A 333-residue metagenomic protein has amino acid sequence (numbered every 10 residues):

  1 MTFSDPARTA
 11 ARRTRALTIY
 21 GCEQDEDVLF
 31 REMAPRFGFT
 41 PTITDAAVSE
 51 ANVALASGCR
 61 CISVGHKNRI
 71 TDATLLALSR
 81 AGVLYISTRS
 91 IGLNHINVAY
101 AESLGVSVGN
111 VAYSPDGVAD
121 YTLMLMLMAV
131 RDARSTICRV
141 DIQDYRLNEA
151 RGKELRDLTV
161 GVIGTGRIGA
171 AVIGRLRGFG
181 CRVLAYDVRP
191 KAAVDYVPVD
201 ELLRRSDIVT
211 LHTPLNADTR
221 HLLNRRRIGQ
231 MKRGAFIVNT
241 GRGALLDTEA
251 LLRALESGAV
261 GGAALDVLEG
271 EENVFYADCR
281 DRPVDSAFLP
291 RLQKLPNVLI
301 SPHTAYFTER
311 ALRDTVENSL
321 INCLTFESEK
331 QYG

Functional and structural regions predicted by a protein language model:
M1-C59: N-terminal glycine-/charge-rich "phosphate-binding" loop or analogous flexible N-terminal tail
F3-A7, Q143-K153: A short, basic/flexible loop-to-alpha-helix module at the beginning of a structural domain
E50-G58, L76, P198-L202, R226-G229: Short amphipathic alpha-helix with an adjacent loop that forms part of the alpha/beta core around
G58-I137, G152, I237: Phosphate/diphosphate ligand-binding glycine-rich loop within oxidoreductases
H66-K67, D207, T213-L215, G241-R242 (+1 more regions): Short glycine-/small-residue-rich Rossmann-like dinucleotide-binding loops
N148-R233: Rossmann-like dinucleotide/phosphate-binding beta-alpha-beta segment
G234, G243-G333: Rossmann-like dinucleotide-binding domain for NAD(H)/NADP(H)
